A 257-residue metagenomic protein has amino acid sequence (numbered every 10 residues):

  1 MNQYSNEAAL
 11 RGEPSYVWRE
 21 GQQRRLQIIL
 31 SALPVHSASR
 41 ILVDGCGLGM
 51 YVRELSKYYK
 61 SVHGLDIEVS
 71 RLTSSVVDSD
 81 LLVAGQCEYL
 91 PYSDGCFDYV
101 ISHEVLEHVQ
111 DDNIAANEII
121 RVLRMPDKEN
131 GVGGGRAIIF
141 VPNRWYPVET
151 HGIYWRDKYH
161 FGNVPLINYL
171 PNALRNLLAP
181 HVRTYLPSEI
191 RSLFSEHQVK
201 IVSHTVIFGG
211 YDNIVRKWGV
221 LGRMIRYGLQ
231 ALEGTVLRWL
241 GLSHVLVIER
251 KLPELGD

Functional and structural regions predicted by a protein language model:
M1-Y89, S93, Y99, H103 (+5 more regions): Conserved N-terminal segment of class I S-adenosyl-L-methionine
E7-A8, G12-E20, M50, Q110-E118 (+2 more regions): S-adenosyl-L-methionine-dependent methyltransferase catalytic module, highlighting the catalytic core
E104-H108: Short catalytic micro-motifs in class I SAM-dependent methyltransferases
P126-D127, R250-D257: Generic C-terminal helix-cap and adjacent flexible tail
